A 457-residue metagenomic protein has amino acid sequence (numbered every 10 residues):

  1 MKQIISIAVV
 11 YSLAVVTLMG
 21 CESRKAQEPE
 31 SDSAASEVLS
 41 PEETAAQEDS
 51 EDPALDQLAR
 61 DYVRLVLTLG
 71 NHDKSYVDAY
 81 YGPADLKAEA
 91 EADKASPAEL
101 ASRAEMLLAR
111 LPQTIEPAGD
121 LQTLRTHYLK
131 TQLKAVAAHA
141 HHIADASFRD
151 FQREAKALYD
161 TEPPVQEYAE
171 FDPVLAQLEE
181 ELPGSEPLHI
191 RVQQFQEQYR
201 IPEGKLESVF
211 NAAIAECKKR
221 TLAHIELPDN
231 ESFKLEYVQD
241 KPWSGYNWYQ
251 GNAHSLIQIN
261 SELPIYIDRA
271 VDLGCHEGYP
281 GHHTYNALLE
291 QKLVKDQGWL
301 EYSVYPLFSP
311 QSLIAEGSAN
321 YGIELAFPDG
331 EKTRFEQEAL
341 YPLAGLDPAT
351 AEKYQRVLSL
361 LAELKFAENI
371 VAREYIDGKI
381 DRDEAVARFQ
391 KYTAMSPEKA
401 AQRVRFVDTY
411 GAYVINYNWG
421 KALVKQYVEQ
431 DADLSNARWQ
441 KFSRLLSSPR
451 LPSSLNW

Functional and structural regions predicted by a protein language model:
M1-V9: Bacterial N-terminal signal peptides that target proteins for export
L18-G20: C-terminal motif of bacterial Sec signal peptides marking the signal peptidase cleavage site
S23-A26, E30-W457: N-terminal maturation segment of proteins
